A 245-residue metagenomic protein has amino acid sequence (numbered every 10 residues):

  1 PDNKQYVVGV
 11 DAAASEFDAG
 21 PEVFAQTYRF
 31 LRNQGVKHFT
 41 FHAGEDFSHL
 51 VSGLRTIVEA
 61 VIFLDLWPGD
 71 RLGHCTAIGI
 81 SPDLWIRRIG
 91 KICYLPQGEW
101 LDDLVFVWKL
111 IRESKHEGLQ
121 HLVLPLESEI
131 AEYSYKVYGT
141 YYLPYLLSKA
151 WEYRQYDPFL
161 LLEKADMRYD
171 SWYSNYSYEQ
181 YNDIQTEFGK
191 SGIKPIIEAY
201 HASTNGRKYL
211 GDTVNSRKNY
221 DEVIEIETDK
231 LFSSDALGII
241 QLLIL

Functional and structural regions predicted by a protein language model:
P1-L245: Active-site capping/gating regions of soluble enzymes
